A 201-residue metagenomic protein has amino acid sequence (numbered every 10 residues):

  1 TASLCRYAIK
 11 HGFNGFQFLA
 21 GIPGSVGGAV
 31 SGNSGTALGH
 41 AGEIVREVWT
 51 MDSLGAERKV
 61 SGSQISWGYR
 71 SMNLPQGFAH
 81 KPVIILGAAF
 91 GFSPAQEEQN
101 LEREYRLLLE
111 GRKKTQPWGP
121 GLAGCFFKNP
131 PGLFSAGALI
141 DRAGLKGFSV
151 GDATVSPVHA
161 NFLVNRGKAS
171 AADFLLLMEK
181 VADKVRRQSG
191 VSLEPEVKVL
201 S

Functional and structural regions predicted by a protein language model:
T1-A29, T36: Anion-binding (especially nucleotide phosphate/pyrophosphate-binding) glycine-rich loop and adjoining beta-alpha core
T1-F13, H40-K59: N-terminal glycine-rich flavin-associated loop
T1-L4, L133, M178-E179: Generic non-transmembrane alpha-helix signal with a bias for helix starts/N-cap capping motifs
N14-F18, G28, E43-V48, S63-I65 (+1 more regions): Generic beta-strand structural signal
G28-S31, A160-F162: Short secondary-structure transition/capping segments
G35-A37, M72: Short beta-turn/strand-loop junction motif enriched in small, turn-promoting residues
L38-G39, P117: Short Gly/Pro-enriched turn/cap motifs at secondary-structure boundaries
M51-L176, D183-K184, Q188-S201: Phosphate/pyrophosphate- and phosphate-bearing ligand-binding catalytic cores of soluble enzymes
